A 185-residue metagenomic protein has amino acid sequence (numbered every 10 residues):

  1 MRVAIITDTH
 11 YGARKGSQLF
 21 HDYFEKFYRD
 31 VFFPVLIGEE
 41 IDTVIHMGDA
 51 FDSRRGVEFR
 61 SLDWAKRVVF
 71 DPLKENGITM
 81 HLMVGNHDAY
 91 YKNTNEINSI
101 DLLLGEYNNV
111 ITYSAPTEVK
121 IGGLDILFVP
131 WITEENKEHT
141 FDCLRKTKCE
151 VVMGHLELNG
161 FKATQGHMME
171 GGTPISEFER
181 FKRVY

Functional and structural regions predicted by a protein language model:
R2, T9, A13-E118, E177-F181: Core catalytic region of metal-dependent phosphoesterases/phosphodiesterases, especially metallo-beta-lactamase-like
R2-V3, T43, L124-D125, E150-V151 (+1 more regions): Structural motif
T7-H10, L156: Short, small-residue-rich loop/turn micro-motifs
D88-F178: Conserved catalytic scaffold of divalent metal-dependent phosphoesterases
